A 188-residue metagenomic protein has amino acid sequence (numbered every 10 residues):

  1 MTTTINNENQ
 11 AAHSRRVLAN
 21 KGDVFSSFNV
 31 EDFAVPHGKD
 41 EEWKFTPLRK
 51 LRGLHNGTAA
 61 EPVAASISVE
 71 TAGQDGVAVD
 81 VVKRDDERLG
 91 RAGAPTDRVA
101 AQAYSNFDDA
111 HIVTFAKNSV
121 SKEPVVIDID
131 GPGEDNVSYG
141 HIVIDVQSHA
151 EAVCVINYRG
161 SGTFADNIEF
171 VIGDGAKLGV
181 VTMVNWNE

Functional and structural regions predicted by a protein language model:
M1-E188: Glycine-rich and polybasic anion-binding loops at the starts of cofactor/ligand-binding domains
